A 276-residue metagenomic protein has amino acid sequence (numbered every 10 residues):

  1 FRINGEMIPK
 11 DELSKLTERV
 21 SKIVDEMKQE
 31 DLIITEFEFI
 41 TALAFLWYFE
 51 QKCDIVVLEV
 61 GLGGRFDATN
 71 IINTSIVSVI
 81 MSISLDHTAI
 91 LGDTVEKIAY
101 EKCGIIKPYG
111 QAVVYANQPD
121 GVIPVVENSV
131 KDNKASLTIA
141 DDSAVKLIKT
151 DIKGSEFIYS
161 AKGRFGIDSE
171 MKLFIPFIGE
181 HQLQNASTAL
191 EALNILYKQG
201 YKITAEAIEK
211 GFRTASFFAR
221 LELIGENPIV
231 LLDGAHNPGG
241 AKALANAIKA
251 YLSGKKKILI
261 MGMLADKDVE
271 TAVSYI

Functional and structural regions predicted by a protein language model:
F1-N73, A89-L91, G121: ATP-dependent carboxylate-amine ligase catalytic core
V20, A44-F45, K102, L244 (+1 more regions): Generic hydrophobic alpha-helical segments
I23, V125-D132, A247, Y275: Alpha-helical structural signal in soluble globular domains
D25, F49-E50, K107, K131 (+3 more regions): Residue-level signal for alpha-helix termini/capping positions
M27-L32, Q51-E59, S75-K172, A186 (+1 more regions): Acidic, Mg2+-coordinating active-site environments of NTP-dependent enzymes
D31-I34, A112-Y115, L231-L232, I258-I260: Short catalytic-loop micro-motif centered on adjacent basic/acidic residues
I55-L58, F66-V79, I83-T88, K97 (+1 more regions): Nucleotide phosphate-binding/pyrophosphate-handling subdomain across enzymes that bind or process nucleotide phosphates
L62, S143, F217: A generic "binding-loop/recognition-motif" signal
